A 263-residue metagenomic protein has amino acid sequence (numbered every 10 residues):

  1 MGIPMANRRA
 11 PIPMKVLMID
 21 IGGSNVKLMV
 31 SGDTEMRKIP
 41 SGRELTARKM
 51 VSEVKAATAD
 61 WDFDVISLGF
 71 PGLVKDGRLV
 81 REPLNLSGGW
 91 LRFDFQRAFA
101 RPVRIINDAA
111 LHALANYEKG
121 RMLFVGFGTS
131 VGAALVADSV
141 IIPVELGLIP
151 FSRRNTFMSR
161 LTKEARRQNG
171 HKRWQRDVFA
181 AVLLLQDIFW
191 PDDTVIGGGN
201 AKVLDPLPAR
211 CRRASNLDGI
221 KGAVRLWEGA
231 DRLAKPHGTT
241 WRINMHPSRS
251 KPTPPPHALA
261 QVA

Functional and structural regions predicted by a protein language model:
G2-S52, V140-Q168: Short glycine-rich, Thr/Ser-proximal phosphate-binding strand/loop in the N-terminal lobe of ATP-dependent enzymes
V16-D20, V65-S67, M122-G126, V195: Short glycine-aspartate micro-motif
N25, V182-N216: Glycine-rich phosphate-binding loops at beta-strand->alpha-helix junctions
V26-V30, G72, L114, V131-V136: Short beta-strand scaffold segments in enzyme catalytic cores
G42-K55, A59-S67, G72-R121, R160 (+1 more regions): Glycine-rich phosphate-binding loop and adjoining helix at the ATP-binding site of ATP-dependent phosphoryl-transfer
G120-L123, T129-F151: Anionic-ligand binding region
I149-L183, R212-G222, W227-G238, A263: Helical "lid/coupling" subdomains associated with nucleotide-phosphate turnover
R249-A263: Long, low-complexity, intrinsically disordered segments
